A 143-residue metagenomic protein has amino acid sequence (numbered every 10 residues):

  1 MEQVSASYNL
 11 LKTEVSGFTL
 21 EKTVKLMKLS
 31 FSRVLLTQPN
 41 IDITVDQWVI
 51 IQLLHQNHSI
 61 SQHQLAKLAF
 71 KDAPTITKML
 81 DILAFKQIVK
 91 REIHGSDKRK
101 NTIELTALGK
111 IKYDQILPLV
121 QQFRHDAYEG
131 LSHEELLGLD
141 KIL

Functional and structural regions predicted by a protein language model:
M1-I41: N-terminal leader segment of winged-helix/HTH proteins
V4, L68, D81-K141: Charged, amphipathic alpha-helical coiled-coil/dimerization segments
E14-F18, V49, Q122-D126: Positions in alpha-helical segments
K25, L29-T75: N-terminal helix-turn-helix DNA-binding core of bacterial DNA-binding proteins
